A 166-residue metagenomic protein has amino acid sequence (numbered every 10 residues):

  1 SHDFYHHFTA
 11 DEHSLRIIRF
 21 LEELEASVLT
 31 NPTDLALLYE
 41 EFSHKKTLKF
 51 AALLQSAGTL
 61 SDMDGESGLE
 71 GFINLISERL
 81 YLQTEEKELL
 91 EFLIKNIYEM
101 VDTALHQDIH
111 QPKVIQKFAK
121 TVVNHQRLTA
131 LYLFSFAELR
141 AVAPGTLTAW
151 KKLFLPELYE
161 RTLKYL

Functional and structural regions predicted by a protein language model:
S1-E40: Pre-Walker A segment
D3, H7-A10, A36-Y165: Divalent metal-dependent catalytic cores for phosphoryl transfer on phosphate-bearing substrates
